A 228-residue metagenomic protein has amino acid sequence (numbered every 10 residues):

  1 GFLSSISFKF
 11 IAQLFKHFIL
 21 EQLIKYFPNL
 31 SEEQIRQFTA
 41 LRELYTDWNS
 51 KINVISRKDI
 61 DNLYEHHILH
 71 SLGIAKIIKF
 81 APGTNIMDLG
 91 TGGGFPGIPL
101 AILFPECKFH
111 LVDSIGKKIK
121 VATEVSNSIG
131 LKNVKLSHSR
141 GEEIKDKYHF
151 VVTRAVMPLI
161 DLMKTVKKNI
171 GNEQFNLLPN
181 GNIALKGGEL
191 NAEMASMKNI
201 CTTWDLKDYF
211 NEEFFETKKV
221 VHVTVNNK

Functional and structural regions predicted by a protein language model:
I11, F15-A81, M87, K117-K120 (+1 more regions): Class I SAM-dependent transferase core
Y45, K186, V223: Residue-level signal for inorganic ion chemistry
L72-T153, M163: Conserved SAM/SAH cofactor-binding pocket of Class I
K108, N133-K135, G181, T202-D205: Conserved beta-strand segments of alpha/beta enzyme cores
L159-K168: A short, conserved alpha-helix within the catalytic core of class I
F175-E189: Conserved beta-strand signature within the Rossmann-like core of class I S-adenosyl-L-methionine
E189-K228: Active-site capping/gating segments
